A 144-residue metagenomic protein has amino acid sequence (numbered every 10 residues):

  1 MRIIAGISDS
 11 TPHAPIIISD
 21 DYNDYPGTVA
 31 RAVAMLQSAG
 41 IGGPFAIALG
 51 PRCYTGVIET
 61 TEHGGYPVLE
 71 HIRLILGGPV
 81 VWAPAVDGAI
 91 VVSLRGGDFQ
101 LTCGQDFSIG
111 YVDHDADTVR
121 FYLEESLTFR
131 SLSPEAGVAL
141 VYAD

Functional and structural regions predicted by a protein language model:
M1-A5, V29, L36, I47-L49 (+5 more regions): Generic hydrophobic secondary-structure signal
M1-R31: Alpha-helical scaffold segments that mediate packing/assembly in large oligomeric complexes
I4-T11, A39-G43, Y54, V80-V86 (+1 more regions): A broad, low-specificity signal for short, low-complexity segments enriched in glycine/proline and polar/charged
P12, N23-Y25, V29, A48 (+2 more regions): Alpha-helical context
P12-P15, P26, P44, P51 (+4 more regions): Proline-rich intrinsically disordered, low-complexity coils
Y22, P26-I72: A mid-sequence, solvent-exposed acidic-amphipathic segment
E59-D144: Sequence/fold signature of self-assembling virion shell proteins
